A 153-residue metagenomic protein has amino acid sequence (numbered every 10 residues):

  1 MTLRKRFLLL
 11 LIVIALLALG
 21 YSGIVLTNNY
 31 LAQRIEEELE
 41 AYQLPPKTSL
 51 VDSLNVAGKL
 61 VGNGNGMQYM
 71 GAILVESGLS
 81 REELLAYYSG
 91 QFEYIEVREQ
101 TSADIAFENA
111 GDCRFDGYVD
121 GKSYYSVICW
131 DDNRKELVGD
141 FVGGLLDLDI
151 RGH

Functional and structural regions predicted by a protein language model:
T2-A72, E76-H153: An acidic-aromatic pocket/loop used at catalytic or ligand-binding sites
